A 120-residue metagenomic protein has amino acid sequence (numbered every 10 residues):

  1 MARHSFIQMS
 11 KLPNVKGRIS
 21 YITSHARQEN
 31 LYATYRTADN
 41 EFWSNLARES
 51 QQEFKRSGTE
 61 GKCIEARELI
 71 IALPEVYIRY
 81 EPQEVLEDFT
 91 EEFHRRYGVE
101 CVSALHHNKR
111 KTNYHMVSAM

Functional and structural regions predicted by a protein language model:
M1-M120: N-terminal nicking endonuclease/strand-transfer module with a His-rich metal-binding environment and a catalytic Tyr
